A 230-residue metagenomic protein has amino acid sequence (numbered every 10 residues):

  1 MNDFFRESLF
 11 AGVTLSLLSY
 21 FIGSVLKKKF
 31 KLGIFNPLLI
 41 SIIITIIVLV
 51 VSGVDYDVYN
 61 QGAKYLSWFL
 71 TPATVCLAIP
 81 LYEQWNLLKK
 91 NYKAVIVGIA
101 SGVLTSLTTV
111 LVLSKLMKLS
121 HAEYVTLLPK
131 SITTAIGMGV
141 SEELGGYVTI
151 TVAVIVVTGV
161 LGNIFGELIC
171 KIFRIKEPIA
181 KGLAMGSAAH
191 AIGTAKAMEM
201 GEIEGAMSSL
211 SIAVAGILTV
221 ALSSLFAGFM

Functional and structural regions predicted by a protein language model:
N2-S16, Y20-L81, L87-A94, G98 (+1 more regions): Helical membrane-embedded segments and adjacent short helical loop/helix-boundary regions of multi-pass membrane
L39-V51, T71-C76, V97-T109, L128-M138 (+2 more regions): Small-residue-rich segments of transmembrane alpha-helices in multi-pass membrane proteins, especially helix faces
V97-T133, T158-F173: Transmembrane alpha-helices that form the ion-translocation and gating core of multi-pass ion transport proteins
T105, V157-F165, S211-S223: Membrane-embedded alpha-helical segments of transport systems, primarily multispan ion/solute transporters
K115, A221-M230: Juxtamembrane boundary at the C-terminal end of a transmembrane helix
H121-I150, V156-V157, I172, K176-V214: Alpha-helical membrane segments and immediately flanking helix-loop junctions that form or couple to the substrate/ion
